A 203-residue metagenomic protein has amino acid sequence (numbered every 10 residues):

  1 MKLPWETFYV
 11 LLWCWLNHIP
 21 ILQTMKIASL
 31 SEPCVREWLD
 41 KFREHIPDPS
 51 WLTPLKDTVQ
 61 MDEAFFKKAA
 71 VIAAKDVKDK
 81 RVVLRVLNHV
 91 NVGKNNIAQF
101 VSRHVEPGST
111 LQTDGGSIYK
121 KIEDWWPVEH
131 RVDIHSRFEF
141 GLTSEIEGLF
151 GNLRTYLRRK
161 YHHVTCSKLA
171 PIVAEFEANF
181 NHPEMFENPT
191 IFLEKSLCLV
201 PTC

Functional and structural regions predicted by a protein language model:
M1-C203: Residue-level recognition of single "structural anchor" positions that define or cap local secondary structure
